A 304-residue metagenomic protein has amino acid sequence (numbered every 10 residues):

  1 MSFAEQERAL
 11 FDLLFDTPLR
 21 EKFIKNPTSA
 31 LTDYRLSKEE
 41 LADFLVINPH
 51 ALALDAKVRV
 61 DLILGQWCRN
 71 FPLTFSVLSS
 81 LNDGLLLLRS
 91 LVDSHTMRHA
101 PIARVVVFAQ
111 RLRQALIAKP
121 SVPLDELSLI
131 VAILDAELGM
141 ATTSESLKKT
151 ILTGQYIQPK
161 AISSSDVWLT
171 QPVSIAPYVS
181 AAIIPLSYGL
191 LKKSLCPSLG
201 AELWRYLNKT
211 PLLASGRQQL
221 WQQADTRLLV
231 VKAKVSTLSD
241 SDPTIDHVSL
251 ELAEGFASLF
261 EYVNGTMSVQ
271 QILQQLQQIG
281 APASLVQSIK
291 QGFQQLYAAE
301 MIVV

Functional and structural regions predicted by a protein language model:
M1-V167, S239-V304: Long, charge-rich, low-complexity alpha-helical segments
L169-E261: Low-complexity, glycine/alanine/valine/leucine- and proline-rich hydrophobic stretches
